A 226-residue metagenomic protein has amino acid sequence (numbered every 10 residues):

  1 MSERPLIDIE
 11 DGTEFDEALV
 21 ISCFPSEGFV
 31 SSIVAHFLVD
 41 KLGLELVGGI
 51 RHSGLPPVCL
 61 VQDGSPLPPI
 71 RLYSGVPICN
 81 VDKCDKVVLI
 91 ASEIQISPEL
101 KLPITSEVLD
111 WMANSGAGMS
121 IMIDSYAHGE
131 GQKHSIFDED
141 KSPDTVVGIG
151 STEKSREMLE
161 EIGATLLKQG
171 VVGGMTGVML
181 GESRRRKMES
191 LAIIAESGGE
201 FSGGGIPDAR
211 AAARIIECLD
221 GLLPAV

Functional and structural regions predicted by a protein language model:
M1-M119, S125-Y126, Q132, R185: N-terminal catalytic or cofactor-binding beta/alpha core of small enzyme domains
S2-P5, D220-P224: Domain-level signature for respiratory redox metalloenzymes
L38, V108, A212-L223: Short amphipathic C-terminal alpha-helix that caps PH/PH-like domains
G43, G198, P224: Residue-level marker of positions within ordered structural domains that often coincide with functionally constrained
G49, S190, P224-V226: Flexible, glycine/charged-enriched surface loops at secondary-structure junctions
W111, E182-R186, L222-A225: Short hydrophobic alpha-helical module
I121-I123, L191-A192: Short beta-strand segments at enzyme active-site cores
G129-C218: Catalytic cores of processing enzymes, dominated by hydrolases/peptidases, characterized by acidic/His-rich
